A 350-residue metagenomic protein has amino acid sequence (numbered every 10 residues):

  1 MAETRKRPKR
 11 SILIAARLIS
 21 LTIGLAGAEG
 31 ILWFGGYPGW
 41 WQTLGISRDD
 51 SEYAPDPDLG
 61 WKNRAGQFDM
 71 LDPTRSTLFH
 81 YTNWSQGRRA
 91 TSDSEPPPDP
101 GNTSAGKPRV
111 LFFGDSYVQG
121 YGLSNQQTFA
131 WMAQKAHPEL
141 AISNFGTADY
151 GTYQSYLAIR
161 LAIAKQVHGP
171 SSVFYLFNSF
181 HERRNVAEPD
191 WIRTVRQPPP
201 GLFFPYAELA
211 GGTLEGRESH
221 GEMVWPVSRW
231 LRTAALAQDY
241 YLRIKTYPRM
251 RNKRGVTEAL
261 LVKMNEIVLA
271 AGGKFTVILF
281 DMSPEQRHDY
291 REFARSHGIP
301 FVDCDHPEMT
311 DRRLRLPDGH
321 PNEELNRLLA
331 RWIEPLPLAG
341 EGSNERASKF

Functional and structural regions predicted by a protein language model:
R5-I23: N-terminal Sec-pathway targeting helices
P8, N178-I299, C304-R315, F350: Serine-dependent acyl-ester chemistry module
A16-R17, G27, P317-F350: Histidine-centered active-site loop/cap adjacent to the catalytic His in serine esterases/O-acetyl transfer systems
L25-Q42: Membrane-interface motif at the C-terminal end of an N-terminal transmembrane signal
G39-H137, E308-R312, W332, F350: Membrane/wall-proximal cationic-aromatic binding patches
Q119-P199: Conserved SGNH/GDSL esterase-like catalytic core that processes O-acyl groups on lipids and polysaccharides
T152, Y156, R254, E258 (+1 more regions): Short, amphipathic alpha-helical "lid/cap" segments that border enzyme active or binding sites
